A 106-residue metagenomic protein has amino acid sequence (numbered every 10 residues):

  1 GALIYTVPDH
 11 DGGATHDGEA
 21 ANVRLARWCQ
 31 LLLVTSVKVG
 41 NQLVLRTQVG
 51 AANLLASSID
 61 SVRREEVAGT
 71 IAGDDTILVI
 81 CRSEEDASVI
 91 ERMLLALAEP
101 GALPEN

Functional and structural regions predicted by a protein language model:
A2-P8: Minor-groove-contacting beta-hairpin "wing" of winged helix-turn-helix DNA-binding domains
H10-A14: N-terminal non-globular leader segments, chiefly Sec-dependent signal peptides
T15-L97: Non-DNA-binding regulatory cores of transcription-related proteins, predominantly C-terminal effector-binding
G101-N106: Long, charge-dense
